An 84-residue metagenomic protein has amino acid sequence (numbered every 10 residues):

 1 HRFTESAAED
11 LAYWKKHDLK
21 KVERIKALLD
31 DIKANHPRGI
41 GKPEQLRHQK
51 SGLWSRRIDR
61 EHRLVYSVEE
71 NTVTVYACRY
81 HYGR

Functional and structural regions predicted by a protein language model:
H1-F3: Conserved N-terminal entry element of GNAT/NAT acetyltransferase domains
S6-E23, A27, I40, L46-R47 (+2 more regions): Enriched for short, Lys/Arg-rich terminal
D31-I32, Q49: Low-complexity, intrinsically disordered/propeptide-like segments
